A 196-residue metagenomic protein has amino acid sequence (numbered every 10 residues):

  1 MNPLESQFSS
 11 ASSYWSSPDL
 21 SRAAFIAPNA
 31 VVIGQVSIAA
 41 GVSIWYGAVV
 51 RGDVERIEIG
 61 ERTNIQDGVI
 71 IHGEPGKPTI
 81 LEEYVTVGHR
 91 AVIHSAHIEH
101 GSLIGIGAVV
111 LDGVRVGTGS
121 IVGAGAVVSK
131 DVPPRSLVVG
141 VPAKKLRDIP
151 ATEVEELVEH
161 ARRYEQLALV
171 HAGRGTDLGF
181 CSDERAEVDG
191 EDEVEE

Functional and structural regions predicted by a protein language model:
M1-L20, D53, E61, D67-V69 (+3 more regions): Glycine-rich hexapeptide-repeat left-handed beta-helix
W15, D19-N64, G68-G73: A positional/architectural concept
